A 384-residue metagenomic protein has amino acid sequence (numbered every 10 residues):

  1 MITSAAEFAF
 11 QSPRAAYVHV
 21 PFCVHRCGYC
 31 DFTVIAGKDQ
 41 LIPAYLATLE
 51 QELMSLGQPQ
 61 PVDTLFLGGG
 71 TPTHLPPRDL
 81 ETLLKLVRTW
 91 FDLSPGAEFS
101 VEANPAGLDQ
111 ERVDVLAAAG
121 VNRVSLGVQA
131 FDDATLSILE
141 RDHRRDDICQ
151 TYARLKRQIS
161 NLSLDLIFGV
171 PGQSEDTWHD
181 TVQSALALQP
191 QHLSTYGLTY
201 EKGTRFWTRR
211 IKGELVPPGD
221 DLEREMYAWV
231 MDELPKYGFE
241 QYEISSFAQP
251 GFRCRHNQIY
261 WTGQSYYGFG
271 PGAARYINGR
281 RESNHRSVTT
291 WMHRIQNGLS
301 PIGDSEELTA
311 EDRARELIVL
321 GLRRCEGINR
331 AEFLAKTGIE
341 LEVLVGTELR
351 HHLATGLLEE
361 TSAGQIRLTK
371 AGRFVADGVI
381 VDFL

Functional and structural regions predicted by a protein language model:
T3-A15, V34-L56, Q60-I339: C-terminal scaffold of the Radical SAM
V18: Conserved N-terminal Rossmann-fold NAD(P)-binding element of oxidoreductases
P21-V34: Local cysteine-cluster metal-coordination motifs and their immediate loop/turn environment, predominantly Fe-S cluster
G279-R281, T355, G378-I380: A short, polar/proline- and glycine-enriched secondary-structure boundary/capping micro-motif
I339-L353: Short amphipathic alpha-helical interaction segments
L353-A363: A short, conserved structural fragment
G364-T369: Minor-groove-contacting beta-hairpin "wing" of winged helix-turn-helix DNA-binding domains
A371-L384: Short, amphipathic alpha-helical interaction segments positioned at domain boundaries
